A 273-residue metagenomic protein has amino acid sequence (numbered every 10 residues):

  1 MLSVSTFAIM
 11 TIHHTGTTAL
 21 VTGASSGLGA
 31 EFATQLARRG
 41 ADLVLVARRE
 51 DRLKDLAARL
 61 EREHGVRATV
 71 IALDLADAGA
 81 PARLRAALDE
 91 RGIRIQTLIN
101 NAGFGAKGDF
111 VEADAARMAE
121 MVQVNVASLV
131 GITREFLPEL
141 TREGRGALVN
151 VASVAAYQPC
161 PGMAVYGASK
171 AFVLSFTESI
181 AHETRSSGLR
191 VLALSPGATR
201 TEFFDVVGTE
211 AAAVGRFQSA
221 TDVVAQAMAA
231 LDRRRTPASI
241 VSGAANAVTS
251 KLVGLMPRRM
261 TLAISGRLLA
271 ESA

Functional and structural regions predicted by a protein language model:
T18, S25-S26: Conserved glycine-rich cofactor-binding loop
R39-L56: Conserved glycine-rich Rossmann-like NAD(P)H-binding loop of the short-chain dehydrogenase/reductase
N101-A106: Conserved NAD(P)H cofactor-binding loop of Rossmann-fold oxidoreductase domains
D109-E120: Substrate-binding pocket helix/loop in short-chain dehydrogenase/reductase
T133, S169: Active-site helix of classical SDR
S153: Residue(s) in the substrate-gating loop at a strand-loop-helix junction that position the organic substrate next
S175, A181-A245, R258: SDR active-site lid
